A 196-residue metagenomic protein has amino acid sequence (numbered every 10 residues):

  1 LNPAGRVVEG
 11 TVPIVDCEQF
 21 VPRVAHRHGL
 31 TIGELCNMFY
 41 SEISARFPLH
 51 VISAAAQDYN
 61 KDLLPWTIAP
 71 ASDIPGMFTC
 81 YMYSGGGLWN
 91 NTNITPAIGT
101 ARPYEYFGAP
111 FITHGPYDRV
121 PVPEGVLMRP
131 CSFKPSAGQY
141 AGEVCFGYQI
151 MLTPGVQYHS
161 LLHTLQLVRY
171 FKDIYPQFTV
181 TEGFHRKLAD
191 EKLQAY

Functional and structural regions predicted by a protein language model:
N2-V15: Glycine-rich, charge-decorated loop segments at or immediately adjacent to ligand/cofactor-binding or catalytic sites
D16-G86: Conserved anion/nucleotide-ligand pocket segment
V21-A25, Y104, L152-G155: Second-shell loop/turn segments in exported
L30, E34, A101, L162 (+1 more regions): Conserved active-site and cofactor/substrate-binding residues in soluble primary-metabolism enzymes
S44-R46, A97-R102, E143-C145: Short gly/pro-enriched beta-turn/loop segments at secondary-structure junctions
Q57-Y59, L64-P135: Glycine-rich, aromatic-lined ligand/substrate-binding cores of catalytic and carbohydrate-binding domains
G108-Y196: Conserved functional hotspot residues or short segments at active or partner-binding sites across diverse domains
